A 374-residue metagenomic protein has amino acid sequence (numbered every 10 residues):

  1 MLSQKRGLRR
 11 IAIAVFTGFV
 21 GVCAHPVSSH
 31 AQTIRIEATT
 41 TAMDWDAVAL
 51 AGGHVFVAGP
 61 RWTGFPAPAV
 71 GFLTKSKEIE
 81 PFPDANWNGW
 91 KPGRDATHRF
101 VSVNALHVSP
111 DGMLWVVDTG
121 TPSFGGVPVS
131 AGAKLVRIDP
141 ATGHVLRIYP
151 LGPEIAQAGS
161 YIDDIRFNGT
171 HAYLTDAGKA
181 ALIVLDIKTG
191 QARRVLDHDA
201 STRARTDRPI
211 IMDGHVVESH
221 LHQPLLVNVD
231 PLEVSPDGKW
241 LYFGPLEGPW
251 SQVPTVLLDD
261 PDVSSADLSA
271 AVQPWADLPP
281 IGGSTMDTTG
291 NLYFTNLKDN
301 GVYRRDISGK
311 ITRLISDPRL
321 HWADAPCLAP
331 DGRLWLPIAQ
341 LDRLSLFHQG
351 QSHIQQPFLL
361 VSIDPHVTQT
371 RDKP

Functional and structural regions predicted by a protein language model:
E37-P68: Beta-strand-rich domains and repeat architectures in extracellular enzymes and scaffolds, especially beta-propellers
T41-G52, R94-M113, V117, E154-Y173 (+3 more regions): Beta-rich, blade/repeat-based domains predominating in secreted/periplasmic proteins but also intracellular
V57-G64, V116-G120, V127, L174-G178 (+5 more regions): Conserved beta-strand positions in repeat-built beta-propeller and related beta-rich domains
S76-W115, T119-S123, P128, R147-I155: Blade-loop segments of beta-propeller domains
I79-N88, L146-P150, R193-R208, P261-Q273 (+2 more regions): Beta-propeller fold detector
G126-G169: Asp-box/WD-like beta-propeller blade repeats and closely related beta-sheet repeat scaffolds
K188-Q191, V253-S264, P365-T368: Short loop/turn segments immediately following beta-strands, especially the blade-tip and inter-blade linker loops
S235, W240-E247, Q252-T255, A270-I311 (+1 more regions): Loop/turn-rich, solvent-exposed surfaces of beta-rich toroidal or solenoidal domains
